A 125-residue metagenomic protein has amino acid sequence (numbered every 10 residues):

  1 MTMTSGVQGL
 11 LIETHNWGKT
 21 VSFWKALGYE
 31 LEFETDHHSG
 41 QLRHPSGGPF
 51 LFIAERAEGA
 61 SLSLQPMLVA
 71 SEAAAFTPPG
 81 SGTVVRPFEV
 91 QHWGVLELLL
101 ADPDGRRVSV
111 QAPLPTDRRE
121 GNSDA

Functional and structural regions predicted by a protein language model:
M1-V21, L64-P66, P113-A125: N-terminal beta-strand motif that seeds the catalytic metal site of vicinal oxygen chelate
T2-M3, T77-A125: Vicinal oxygen chelate
T4-S5, L11-F50: Core segments of cupin and vicinal oxygen chelate
G6-N16, E55-S81, V90-H92, L96-A101: Vicinal oxygen chelate
D36, A54-E55, E89, A112: Short clusters of small/polar residues that mark proteolytic maturation junctions
H38, P49, A60, G94 (+1 more regions): Flexible, glycine-rich phosphate/dinucleotide-binding loops and adjacent beta-alpha linkers at cofactor/substrate
Q41-G47, E55, A70, L100-P103 (+1 more regions): Active-site beta-strand termini and strand-to-loop segments that position acidic
